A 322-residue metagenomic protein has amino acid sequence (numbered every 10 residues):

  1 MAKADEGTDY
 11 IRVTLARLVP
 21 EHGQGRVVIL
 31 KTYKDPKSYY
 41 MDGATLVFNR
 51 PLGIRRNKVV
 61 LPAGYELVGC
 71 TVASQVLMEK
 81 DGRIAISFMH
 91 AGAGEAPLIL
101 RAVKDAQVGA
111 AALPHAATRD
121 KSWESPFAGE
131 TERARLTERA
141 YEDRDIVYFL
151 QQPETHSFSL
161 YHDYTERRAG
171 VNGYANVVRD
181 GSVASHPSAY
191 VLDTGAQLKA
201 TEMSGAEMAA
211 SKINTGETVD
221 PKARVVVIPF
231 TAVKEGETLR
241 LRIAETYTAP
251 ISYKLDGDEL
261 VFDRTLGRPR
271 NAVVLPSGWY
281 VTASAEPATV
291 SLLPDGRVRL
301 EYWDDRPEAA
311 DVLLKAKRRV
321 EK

Functional and structural regions predicted by a protein language model:
M1-K322: Lumenal/extracellular ectodomains and adaptor appendage modules of the eukaryotic vesicle/secretory system
